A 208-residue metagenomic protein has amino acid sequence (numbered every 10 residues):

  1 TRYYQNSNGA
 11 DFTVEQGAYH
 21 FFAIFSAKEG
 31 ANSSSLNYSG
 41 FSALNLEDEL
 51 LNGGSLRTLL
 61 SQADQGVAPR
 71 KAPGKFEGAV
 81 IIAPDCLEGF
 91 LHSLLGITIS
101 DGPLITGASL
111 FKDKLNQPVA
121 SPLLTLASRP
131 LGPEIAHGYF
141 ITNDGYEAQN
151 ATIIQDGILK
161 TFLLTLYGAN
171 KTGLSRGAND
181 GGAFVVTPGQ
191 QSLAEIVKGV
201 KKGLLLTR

Functional and structural regions predicted by a protein language model:
T1-H20: Hydrophobic alpha-helical hairpins/lids featuring a short glycine-rich hinge
R2-Y4, S33, E88-F90, E134-I135: Short, well-ordered, mixed-charge alpha-helical segments that flank or form enzyme active sites
Y4-N6, N37, H92, G138 (+1 more regions): A short secondary-structure junction signal
Q5-N8, E29, T142: Acidic/polar residues in short coil/turn loops that connect beta-strands within repeat-based beta-sheet scaffolds
Q16-L94, T98, T161: Internal alpha/beta scaffold segment
H20-F21, S39-L46, T98-T106, G168-G182: Extended active-site and interfacial segments that coordinate phosphate-rich ligands in large catalytic machineries
S100-S121: Amphipathic alpha-helical
K114-R208: Dual-mode signal for accessory low-complexity, basic/Gly-rich regions
